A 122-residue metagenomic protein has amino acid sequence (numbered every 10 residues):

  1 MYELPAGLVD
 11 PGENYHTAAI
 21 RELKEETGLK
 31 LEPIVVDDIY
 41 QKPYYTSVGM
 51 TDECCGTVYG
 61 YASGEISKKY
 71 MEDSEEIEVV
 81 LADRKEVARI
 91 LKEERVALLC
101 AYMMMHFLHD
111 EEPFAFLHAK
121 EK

Functional and structural regions predicted by a protein language model:
Y2, A6-L99, L117-K122: Unchanged
M104-K120: Charged phosphate-binding loop/patch that engages nucleotide di/tri-phosphates or the phosphate backbone of nucleic
